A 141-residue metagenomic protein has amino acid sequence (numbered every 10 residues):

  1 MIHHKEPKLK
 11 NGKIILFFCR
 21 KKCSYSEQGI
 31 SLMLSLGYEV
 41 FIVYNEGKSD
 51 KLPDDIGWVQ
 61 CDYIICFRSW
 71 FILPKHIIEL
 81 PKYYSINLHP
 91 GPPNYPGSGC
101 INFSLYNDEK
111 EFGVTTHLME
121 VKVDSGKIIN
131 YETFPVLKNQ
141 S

Functional and structural regions predicted by a protein language model:
M1-S141: One-carbon transfer enzymes
